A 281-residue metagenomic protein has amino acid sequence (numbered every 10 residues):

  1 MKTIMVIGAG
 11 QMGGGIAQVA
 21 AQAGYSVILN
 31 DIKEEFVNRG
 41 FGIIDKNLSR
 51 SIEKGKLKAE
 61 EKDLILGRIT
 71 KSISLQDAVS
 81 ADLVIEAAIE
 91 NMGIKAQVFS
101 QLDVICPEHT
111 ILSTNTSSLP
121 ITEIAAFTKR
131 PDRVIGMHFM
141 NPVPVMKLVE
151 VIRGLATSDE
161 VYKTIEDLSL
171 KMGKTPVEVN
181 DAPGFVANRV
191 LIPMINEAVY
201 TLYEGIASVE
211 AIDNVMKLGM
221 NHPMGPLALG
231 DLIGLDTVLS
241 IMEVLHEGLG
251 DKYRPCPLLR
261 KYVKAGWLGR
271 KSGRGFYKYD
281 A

Functional and structural regions predicted by a protein language model:
M1-R50, K54: NAD(P)+-binding Rossmann beta1-loop-alpha1 motif at the extreme N-terminus of oxidoreductases
K2, A23-Y25, K163, L170-D181 (+2 more regions): NAD(P)-dependent Rossmann-like dehydrogenase/reductase catalytic/cofactor-binding core
G13-I16, K95, S118-I121: Short glycine/serine/threonine-rich phosphate/pyrophosphate-binding segments that cradle anionic phosphate groups
K33, K58, S158, A207-A211: Helix N-cap / loop-to-helix initiation motif
F36, R50-I111, L119: Rossmann-like NAD(P)-binding element
I111-N180, F185-R189: Rossmann-fold dinucleotide-binding core
